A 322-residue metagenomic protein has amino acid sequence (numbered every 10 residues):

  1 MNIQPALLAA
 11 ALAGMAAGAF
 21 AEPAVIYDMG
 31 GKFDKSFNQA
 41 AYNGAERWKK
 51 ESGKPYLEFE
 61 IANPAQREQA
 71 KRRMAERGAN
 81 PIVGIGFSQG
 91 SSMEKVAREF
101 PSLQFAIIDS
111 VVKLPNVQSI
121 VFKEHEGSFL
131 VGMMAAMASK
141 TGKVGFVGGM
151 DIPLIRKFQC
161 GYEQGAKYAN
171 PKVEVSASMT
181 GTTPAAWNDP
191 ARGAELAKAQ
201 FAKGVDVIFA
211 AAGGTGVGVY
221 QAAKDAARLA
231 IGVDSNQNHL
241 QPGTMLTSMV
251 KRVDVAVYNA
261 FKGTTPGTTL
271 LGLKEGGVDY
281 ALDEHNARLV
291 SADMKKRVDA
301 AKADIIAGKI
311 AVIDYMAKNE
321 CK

Functional and structural regions predicted by a protein language model:
M1-L8: Bacterial N-terminal signal peptides that target proteins for export
L12: Expand to "…catalyze enediolate/carbanion chemistry for C-C bond making/breaking, isomerization, decarboxylation
A16-G18: N-terminal signal peptide c-region/cleavage motif recognized by signal peptidases
A21-K322: A residue-level marker of the well-folded mature domains of exported/periplasmic proteins
